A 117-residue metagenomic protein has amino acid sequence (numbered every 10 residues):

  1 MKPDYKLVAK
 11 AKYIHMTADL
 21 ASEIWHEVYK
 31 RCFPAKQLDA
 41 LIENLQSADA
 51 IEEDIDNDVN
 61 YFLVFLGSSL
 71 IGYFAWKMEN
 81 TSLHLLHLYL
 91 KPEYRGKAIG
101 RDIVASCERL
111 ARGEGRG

Functional and structural regions predicted by a protein language model:
M1-P3: Basic/polar N-terminal segments that are highly enriched at the extreme N-terminus, encompassing both cleavable
Y5-R95, V104-L110, E114: Acetyl-CoA-dependent GNAT
G117: Short acidic/polar active-site loop segments enriched in Thr and Asp
